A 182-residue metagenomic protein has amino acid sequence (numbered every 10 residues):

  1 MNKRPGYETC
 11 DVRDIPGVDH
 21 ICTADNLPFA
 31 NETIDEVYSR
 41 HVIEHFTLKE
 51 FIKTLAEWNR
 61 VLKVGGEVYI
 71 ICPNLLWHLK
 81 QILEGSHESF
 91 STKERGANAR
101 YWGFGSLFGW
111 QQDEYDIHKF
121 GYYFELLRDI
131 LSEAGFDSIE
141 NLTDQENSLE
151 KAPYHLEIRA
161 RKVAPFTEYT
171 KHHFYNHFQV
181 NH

Functional and structural regions predicted by a protein language model:
M1-K80, I158-K162: Conserved SAM-binding loop
E50-K53, E57-N59, K63, E67-H182: S-adenosyl-L-methionine-dependent methyltransferase catalytic module, highlighting the catalytic core
